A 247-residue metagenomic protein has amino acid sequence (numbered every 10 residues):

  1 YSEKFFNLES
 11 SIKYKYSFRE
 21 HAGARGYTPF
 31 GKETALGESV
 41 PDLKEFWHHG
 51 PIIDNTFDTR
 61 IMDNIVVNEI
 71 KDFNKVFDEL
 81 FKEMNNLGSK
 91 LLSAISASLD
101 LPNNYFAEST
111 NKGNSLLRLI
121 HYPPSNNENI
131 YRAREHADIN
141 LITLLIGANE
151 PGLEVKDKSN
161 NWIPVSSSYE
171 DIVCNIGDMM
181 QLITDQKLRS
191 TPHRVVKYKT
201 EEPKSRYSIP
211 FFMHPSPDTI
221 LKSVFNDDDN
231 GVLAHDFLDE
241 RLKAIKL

Functional and structural regions predicted by a protein language model:
Y1-L247: Peripheral, non-catalytic segments flanking oxidoreductase cores
